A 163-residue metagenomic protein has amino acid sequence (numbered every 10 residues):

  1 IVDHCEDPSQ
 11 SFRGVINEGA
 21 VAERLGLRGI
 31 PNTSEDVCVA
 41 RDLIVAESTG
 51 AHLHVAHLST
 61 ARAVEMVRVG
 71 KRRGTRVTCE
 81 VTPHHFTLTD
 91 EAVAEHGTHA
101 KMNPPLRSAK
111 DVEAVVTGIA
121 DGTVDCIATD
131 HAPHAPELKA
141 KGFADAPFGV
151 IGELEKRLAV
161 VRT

Functional and structural regions predicted by a protein language model:
I1-I127: Histidine/acidic residue-rich metal-binding segments in metalloenzymes
I16-G19, K141-A146: Short, surface-exposed, charged loop/turn segments at secondary-structure junctions
E35, D145-V160: Gly/Ser/Thr-rich active-site loops/lids in small-molecule metabolic enzymes that frequently grip phosphoryl groups
L43, A159-T163: Amphipathic alpha-helical segments within well-ordered protein domains
V93-H99, P136-F143, E155-A159: Short acidic (Asp/Glu) and glycine-rich catalytic loops that position anionic groups and cofactors
T123-E137: Catalytic adenosine-cofactor/nucleotide-binding cores of aminoacyl-tRNA synthetases and other
